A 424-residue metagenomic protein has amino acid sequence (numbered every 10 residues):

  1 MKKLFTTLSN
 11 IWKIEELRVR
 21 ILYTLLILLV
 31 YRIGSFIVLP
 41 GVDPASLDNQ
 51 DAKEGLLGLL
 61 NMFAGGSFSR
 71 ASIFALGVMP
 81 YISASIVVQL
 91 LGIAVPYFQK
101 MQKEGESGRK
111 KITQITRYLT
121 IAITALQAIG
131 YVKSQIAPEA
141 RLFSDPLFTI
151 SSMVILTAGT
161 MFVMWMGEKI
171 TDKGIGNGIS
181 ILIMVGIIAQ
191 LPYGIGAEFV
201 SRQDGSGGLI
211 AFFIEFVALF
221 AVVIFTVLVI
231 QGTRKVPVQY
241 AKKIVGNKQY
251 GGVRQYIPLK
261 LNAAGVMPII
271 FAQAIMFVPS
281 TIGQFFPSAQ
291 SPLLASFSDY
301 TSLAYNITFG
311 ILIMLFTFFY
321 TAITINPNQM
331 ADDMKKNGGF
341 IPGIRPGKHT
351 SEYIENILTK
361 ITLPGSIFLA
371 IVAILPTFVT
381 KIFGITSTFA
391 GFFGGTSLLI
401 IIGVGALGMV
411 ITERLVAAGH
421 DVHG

Functional and structural regions predicted by a protein language model:
M1-Q102, S107-G405: N-terminal cationic and glycine-rich segments that engage phosphates or anionic surfaces
G408-H420: Canonical Rossmann dinucleotide-binding motif of NAD(H)/NADP(H)-dependent dehydrogenases/reductases, specifically
H423: Conserved beta-strand positions in the Rossmann-like core of class I SAM-dependent methyltransferases
